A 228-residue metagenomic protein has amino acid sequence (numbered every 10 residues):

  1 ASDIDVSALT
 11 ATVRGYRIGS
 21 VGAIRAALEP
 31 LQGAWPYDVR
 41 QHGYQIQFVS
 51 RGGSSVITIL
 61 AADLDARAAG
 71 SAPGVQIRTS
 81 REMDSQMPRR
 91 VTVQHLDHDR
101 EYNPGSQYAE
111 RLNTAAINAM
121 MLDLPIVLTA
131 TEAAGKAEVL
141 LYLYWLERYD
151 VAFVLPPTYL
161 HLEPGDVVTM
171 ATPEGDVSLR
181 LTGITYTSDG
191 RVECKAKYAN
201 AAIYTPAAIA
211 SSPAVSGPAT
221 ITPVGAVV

Functional and structural regions predicted by a protein language model:
A1-V228: C-terminal extracytoplasmic interaction modules
